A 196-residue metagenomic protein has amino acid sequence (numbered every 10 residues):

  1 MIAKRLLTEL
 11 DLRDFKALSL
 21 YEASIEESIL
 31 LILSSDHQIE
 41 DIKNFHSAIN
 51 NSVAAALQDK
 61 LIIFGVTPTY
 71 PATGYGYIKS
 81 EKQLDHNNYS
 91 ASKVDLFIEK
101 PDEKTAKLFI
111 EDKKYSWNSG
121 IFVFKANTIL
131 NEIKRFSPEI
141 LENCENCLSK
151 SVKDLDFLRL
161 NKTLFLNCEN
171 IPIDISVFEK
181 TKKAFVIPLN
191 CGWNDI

Functional and structural regions predicted by a protein language model:
I2-A3, E26-S28, L57-L61, T73 (+3 more regions): Short coil/turn connectors at secondary-structure junctions
A3-T8, L141-C144: Short hydrophobic/aromatic-enriched beta-strand-loop microsegments
K4-L7, Q38, F64, S92 (+2 more regions): Residues at structural and domain junctions
L6-L12, C191-I196: Short, intrinsically disordered, charge-balanced linker/junction segments flanking boundaries in proteins
L7-L84, R135-F136: Conserved beta-loop-beta/alpha segment of the NTase-like Rossmann-fold superfamily that binds/positions NTPs
Y77-I196: Catalytic core of tubulin tyrosine ligase-like
